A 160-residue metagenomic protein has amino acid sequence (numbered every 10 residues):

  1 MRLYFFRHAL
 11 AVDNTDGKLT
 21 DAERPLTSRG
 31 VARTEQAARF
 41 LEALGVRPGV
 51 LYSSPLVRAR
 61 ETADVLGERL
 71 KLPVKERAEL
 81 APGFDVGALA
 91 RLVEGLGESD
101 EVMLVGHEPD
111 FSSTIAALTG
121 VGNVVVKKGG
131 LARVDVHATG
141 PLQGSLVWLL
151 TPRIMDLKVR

Functional and structural regions predicted by a protein language model:
R2-F84, V121, V125, K158: Active-site-proximal alpha-helix that buttresses catalytic centers in soluble enzyme cores
L3, E98-G106: Generic beta-sheet signal
L44-V46, G95-D100: Glycine-rich phosphate-binding loop signature in dinucleotide/nucleotide-binding domains
R58, D110-F111: Alpha-helix capping/helix-boundary segments
V65, A117-L118, H137: Residue-level signal for well-ordered alpha-helical positions
A81-E98: Short phosphate-binding loop-to-helix
V121-S145, T151-L157: Domain-level recognition of soluble alpha/beta enzyme cores, biased toward histidine phosphatases/phosphomutases
